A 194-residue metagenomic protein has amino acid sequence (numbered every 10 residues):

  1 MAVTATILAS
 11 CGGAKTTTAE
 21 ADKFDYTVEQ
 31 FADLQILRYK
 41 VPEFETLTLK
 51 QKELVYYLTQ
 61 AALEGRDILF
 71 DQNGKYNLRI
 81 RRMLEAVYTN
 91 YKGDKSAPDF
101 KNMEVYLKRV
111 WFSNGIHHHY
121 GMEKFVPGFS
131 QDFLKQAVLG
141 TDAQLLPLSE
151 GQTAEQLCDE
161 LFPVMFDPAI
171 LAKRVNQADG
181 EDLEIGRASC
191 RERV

Functional and structural regions predicted by a protein language model:
M1-T4: Sec-dependent N-terminal signal peptides
T6-S10: C-terminal motif of bacterial Sec signal peptides marking the signal peptidase cleavage site
G12-A14: Bacterial signal peptide processing site
T16-T18: Post-signal-peptide, soluble extracytosolic/periplasmic N-terminal scaffold domains of envelope/secretory systems
D22-R193: N-terminal helix-rich structural modules
